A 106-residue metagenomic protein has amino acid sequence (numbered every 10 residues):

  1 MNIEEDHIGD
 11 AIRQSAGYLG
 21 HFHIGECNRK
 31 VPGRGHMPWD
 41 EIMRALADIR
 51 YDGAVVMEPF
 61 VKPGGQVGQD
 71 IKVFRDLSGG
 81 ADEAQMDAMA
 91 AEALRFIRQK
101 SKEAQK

Functional and structural regions predicted by a protein language model:
M1-K106: Histidine-acidic metal/acid-base catalytic patches
